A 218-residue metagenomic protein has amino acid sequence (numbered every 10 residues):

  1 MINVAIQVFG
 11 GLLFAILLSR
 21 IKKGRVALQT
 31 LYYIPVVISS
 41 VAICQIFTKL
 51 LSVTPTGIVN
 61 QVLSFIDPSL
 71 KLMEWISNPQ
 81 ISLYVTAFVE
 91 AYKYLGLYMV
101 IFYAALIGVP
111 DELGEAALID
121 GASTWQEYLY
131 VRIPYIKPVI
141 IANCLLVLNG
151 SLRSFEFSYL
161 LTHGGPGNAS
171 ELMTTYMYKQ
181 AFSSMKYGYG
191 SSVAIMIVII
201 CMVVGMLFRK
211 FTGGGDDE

Functional and structural regions predicted by a protein language model:
M1-E218: A structural signal for multi-pass alpha-helical bundles of membrane permease subunits that mediate small-molecule
